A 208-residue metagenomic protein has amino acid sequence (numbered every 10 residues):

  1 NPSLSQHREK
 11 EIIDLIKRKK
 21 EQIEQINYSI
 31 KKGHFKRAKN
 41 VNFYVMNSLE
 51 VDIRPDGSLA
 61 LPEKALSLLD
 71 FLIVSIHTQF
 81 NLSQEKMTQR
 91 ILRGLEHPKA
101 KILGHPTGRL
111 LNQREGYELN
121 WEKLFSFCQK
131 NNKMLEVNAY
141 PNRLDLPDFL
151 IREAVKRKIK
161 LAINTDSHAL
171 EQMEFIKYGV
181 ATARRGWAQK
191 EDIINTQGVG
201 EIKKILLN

Functional and structural regions predicted by a protein language model:
N1-Y44, P55-N208: Charged catalytic cores and adjacent phosphate/nucleic-acid-binding surfaces used for phosphate/nucleic-acid chemistry
